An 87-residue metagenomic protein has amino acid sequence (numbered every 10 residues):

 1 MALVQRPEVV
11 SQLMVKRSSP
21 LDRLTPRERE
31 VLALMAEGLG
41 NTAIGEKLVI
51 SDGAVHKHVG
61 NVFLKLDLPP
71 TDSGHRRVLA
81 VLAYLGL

Functional and structural regions predicted by a protein language model:
M1-V4: Receiver (REC) domain switch/output surface
P7-G60, L82, L87: Helix-turn-helix DNA-binding segment
F63-L87: Basic, Lys/Arg-enriched C-terminal extension of HTH/homeodomain DNA-binding domains
